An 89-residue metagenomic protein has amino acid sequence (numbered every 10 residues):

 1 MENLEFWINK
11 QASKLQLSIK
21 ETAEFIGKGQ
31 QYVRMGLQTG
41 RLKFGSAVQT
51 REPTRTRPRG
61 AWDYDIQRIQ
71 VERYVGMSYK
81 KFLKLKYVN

Functional and structural regions predicted by a protein language model:
M1-E5, A61: Short, Lys/Arg-enriched anionic-surface-contact patches
L4-T39: Polyanion-binding surface elements
F6, L17-I19, F44, Y79 (+1 more regions): Generic detector of low-complexity/intrinsically disordered segments and short hydrophobic N-terminal stretches
K14, T50-R51, K84-N89: Contiguous hydrophobic segments
F25-D63: Major-groove DNA-recognition helix of helix-turn-helix-type DNA-binding domains
G60-N89: A short, Lys/Arg-enriched interface patch at domain edges and termini
